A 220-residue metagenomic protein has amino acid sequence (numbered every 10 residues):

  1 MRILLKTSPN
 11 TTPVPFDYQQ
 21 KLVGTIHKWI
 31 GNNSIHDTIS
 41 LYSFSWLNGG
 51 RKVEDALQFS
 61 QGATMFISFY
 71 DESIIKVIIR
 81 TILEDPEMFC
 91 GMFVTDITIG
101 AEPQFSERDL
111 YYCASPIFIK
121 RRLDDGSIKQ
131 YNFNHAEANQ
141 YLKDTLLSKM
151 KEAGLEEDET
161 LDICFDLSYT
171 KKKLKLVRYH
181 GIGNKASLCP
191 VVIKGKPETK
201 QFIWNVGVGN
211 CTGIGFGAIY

Functional and structural regions predicted by a protein language model:
M1-Y220: RNA-interacting cores
